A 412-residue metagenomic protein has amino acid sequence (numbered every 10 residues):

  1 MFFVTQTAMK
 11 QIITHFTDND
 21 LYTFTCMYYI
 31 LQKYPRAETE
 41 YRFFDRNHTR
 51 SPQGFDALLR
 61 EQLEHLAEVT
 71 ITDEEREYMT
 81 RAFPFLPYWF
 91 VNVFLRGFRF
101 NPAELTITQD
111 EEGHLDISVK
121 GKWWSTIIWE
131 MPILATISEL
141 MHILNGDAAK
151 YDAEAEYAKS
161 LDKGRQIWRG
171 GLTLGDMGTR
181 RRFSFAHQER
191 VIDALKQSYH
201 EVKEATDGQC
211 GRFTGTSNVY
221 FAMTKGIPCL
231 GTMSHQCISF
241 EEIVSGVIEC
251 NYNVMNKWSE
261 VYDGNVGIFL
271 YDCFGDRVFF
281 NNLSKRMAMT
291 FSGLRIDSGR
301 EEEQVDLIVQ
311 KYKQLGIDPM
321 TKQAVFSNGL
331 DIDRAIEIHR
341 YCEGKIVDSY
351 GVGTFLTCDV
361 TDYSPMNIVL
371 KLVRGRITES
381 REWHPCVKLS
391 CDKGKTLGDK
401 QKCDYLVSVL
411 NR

Functional and structural regions predicted by a protein language model:
M1-V254, S259-E260, V369-R412: Ordered alpha/beta subdomains of enzyme catalytic regions
F2-Q6, K10, K225-R412: Glycine-rich phosphate/ribose-binding loops and adjacent secondary-structure elements that form binding surfaces
